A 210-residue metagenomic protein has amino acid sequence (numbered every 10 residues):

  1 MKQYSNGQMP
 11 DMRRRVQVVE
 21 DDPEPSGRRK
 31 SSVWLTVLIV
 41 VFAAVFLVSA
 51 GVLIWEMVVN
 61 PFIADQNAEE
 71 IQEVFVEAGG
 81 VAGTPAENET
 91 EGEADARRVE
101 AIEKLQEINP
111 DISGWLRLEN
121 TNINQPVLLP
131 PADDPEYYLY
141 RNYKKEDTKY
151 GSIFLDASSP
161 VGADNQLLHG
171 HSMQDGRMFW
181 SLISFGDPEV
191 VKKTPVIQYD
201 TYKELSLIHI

Functional and structural regions predicted by a protein language model:
M1, I208-I210: Intervening/peripheral non-core polypeptide segments
M1-G79: Gram-positive cell-envelope targeting signals
V45-I208: Solvent-exposed, non-transmembrane regions of membrane-associated and secreted proteins
